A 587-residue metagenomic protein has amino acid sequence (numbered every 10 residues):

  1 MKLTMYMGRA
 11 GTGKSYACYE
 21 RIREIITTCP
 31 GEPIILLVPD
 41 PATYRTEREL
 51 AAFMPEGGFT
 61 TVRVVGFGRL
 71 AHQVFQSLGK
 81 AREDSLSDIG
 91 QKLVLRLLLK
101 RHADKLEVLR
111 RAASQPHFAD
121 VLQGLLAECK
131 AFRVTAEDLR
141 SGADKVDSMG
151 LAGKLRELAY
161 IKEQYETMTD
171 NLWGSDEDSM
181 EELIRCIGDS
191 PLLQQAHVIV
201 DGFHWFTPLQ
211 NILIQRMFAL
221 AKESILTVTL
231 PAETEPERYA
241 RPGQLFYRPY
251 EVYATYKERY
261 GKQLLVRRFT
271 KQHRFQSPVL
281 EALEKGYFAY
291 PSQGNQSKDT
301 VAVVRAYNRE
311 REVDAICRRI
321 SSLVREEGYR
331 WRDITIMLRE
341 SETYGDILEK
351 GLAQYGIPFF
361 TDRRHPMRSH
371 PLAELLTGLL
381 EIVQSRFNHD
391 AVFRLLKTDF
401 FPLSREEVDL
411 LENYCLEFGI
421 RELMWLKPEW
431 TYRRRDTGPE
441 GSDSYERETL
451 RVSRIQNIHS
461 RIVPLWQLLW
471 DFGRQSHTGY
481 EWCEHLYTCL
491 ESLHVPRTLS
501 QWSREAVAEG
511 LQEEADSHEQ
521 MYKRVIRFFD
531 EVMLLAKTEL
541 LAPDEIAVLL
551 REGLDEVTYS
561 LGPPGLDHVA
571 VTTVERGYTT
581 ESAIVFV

Functional and structural regions predicted by a protein language model:
M1-E49, L192-Q195, I199, H204-H389 (+1 more regions): Conserved motor-region signature of P-loop NTPase helicases/translocases
K2-Y6, K14, R101-G202, P236-A240 (+1 more regions): Accessory N-terminal region flanking or inserted into the helicase ATPase core in nucleic-acid motor proteins
M5-A10, E166-Q215, V304-I316, I320-L323 (+4 more regions): PLD-like (HKD) phosphodiesterase/transphosphatidyltransferase domain
G31-S141, M149, G153: Conserved P-loop NTPase-based nucleic-acid remodeling module centered on helicase motor cores
P55, L70, H102, L106 (+3 more regions): ATPase/helicase motor core of nucleic-acid motors
R63-R69, H197-F206, Q210, I225 (+3 more regions): Conserved helicase core region in the C-terminal RecA-like lobe
G79-L99, Y287-S292, T377-L396: A polyampholytic, Gly/Pro-enriched intrinsically disordered region
S148, A152, R156, Q164-Y165 (+4 more regions): Accessory C-terminal helicase-associated subdomains
